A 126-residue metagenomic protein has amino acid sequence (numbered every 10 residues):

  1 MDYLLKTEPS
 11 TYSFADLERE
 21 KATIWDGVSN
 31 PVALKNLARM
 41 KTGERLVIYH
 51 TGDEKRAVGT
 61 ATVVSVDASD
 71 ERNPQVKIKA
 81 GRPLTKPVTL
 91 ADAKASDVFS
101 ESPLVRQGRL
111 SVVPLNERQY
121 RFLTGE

Functional and structural regions predicted by a protein language model:
M1, K21, T42-E44, A57-G59 (+1 more regions): A generic structural signal for short beta-strands and their flanking turns/coil linkers
M1-T11, S29, A68-E126: Contiguous surface segments at macromolecular interaction interfaces
M1-T42: Compositionally biased, charged N-terminal/linker segments
A15-R19, T62, D92-S96: Surface-exposed flexible segments
G43-V47, V112: Hydrophobic/aromatic beta-strand segments within beta-rich folds
V47-I48, T62: Hydrophobic beta-strand signal
Y49-K55: Short, charged beta-turn/beta-strand-edge "cap" motif at the junction between a beta-strand and an adjacent loop
R56-D67: Short beta-strand-centered aromatic/proline hotspots
